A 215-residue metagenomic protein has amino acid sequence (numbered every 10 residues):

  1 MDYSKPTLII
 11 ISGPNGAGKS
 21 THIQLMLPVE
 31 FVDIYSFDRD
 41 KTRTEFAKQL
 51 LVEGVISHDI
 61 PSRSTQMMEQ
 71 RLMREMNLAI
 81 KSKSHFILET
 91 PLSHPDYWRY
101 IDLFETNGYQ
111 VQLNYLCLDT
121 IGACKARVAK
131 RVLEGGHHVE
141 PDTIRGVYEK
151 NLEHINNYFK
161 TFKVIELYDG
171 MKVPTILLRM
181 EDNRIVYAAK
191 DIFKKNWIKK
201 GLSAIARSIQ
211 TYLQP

Functional and structural regions predicted by a protein language model:
M1-K5, A79-I80: Phosphate-binding P-loop
G13: The Walker A (P-loop) glycine that initiates the GxxxxGKT/S ATP-binding motif of P-loop NTPases
G16: Walker A (P-loop) phosphate-binding loop of P-loop NTPases
K19: Conserved lysine of the Walker
Q24-S84: Conserved substrate/cofactor phosphate-moiety recognition/catalytic segment in nucleotide-dependent phosphotransferases
R63-Y115, N151: Glycine-rich phosphate-binding loop used to anchor ATP phosphates in small-molecule kinases, encompassing both
Y109-H154: A glycine- and Lys/Arg-enriched "phosphate-lid" helix/loop adjacent to the NTP-binding pocket of small-molecule kinases
Y158-P215: NTP-dependent small-molecule kinase module
